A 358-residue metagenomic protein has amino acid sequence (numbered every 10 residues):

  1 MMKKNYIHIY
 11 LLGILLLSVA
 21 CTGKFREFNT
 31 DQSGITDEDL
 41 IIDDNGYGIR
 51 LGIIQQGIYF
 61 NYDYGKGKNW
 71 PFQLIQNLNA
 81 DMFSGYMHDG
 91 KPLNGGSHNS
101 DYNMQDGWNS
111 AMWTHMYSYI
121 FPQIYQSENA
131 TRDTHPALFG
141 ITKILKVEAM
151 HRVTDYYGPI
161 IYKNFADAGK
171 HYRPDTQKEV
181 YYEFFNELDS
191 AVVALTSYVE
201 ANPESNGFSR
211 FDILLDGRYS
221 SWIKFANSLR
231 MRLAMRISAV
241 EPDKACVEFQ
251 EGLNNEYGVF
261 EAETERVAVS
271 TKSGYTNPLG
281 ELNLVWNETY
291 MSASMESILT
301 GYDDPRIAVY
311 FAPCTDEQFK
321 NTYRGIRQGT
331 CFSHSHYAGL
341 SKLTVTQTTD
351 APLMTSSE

Functional and structural regions predicted by a protein language model:
M1-T30: Bacterial Sec-dependent N-terminal signal peptides
Y6-I9, T30-Q32, L78-M82, G90 (+3 more regions): Short linear motifs in intrinsically disordered/low-complexity regions
H8-L15, I58-Y59, Q126-N129, D133 (+1 more regions): Intrinsic structural disorder/low-complexity segments
C21-Y86, Q126: Membrane-proximal, proline-rich intrinsically disordered regions
I41-D44, D89-E358: Structured, solvent-exposed acidic/aromatic patches
